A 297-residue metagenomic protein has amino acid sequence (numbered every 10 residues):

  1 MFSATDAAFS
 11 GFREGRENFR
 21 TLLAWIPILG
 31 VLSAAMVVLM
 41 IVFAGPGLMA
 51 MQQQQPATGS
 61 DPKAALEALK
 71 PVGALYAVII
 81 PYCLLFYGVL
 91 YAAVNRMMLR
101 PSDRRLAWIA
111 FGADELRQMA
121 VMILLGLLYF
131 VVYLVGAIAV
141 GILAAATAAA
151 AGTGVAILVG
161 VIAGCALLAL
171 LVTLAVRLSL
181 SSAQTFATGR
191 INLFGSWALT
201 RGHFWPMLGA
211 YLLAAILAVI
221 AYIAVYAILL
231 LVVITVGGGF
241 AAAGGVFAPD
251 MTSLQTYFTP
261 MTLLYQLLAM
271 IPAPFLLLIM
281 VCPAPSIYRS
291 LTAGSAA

Functional and structural regions predicted by a protein language model:
M1-M49, L167-G238, Y265, A297: Nonpolar helix-loop interface/hinge motif
M1-R13, Q52-E67, C83-G152, R177-F204 (+1 more regions): Membrane-interface segments at transmembrane-helix boundaries
L22, I26-A34, I80, L84-L85 (+12 more regions): Alpha-helical transmembrane spans of integral membrane proteins, capturing the lipid-embedded, hydrophobic core of TM
A34, V38, A68-D103, G154-R190 (+3 more regions): Selective recognition of hydrophobic, aromatic-rich stretches within alpha-helical transmembrane segments of polytopic
V38-A57, L134-A148, A227-G244: Membrane-helix interface motif
S60-E67, A198, F240-L264: Short, membrane-exposed interhelical loops at transmembrane-helix boundaries
A144-A163, V236-T252: Membrane-interfacial helix-loop-helix connectors in multipass membrane proteins
